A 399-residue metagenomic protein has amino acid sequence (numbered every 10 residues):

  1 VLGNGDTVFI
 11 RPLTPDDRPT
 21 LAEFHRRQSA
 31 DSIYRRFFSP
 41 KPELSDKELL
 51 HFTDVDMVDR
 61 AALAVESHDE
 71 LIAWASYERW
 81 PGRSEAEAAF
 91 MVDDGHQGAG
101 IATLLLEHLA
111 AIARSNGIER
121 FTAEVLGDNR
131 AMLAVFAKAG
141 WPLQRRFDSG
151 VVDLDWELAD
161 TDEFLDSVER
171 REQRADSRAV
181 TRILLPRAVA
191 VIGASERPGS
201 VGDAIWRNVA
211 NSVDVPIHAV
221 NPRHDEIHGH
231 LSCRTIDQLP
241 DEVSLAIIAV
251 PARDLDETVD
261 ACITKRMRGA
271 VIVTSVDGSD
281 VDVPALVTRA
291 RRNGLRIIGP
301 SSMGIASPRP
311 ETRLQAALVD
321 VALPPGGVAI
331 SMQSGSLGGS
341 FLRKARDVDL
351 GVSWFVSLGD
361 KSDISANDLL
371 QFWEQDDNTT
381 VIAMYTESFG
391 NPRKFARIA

Functional and structural regions predicted by a protein language model:
V1-R182: Long, contiguous binding/interaction regions
E163-A399: Catalytic-core regions of core metabolic enzymes, especially those transforming organic acids/acyl-group intermediates
